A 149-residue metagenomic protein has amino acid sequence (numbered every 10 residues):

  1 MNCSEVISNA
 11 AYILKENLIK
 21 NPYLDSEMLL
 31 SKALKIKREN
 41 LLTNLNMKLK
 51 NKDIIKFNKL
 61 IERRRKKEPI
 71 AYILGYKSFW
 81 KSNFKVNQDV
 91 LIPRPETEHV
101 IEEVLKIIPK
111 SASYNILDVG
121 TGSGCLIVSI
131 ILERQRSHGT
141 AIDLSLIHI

Functional and structural regions predicted by a protein language model:
M1-L74: N-terminal auxiliary segments of SAM/dcSAM-dependent transferases
I55-L146: SAM-dependent Rossmann-like transferase core, predominantly class I methyltransferases with a strong bias toward
